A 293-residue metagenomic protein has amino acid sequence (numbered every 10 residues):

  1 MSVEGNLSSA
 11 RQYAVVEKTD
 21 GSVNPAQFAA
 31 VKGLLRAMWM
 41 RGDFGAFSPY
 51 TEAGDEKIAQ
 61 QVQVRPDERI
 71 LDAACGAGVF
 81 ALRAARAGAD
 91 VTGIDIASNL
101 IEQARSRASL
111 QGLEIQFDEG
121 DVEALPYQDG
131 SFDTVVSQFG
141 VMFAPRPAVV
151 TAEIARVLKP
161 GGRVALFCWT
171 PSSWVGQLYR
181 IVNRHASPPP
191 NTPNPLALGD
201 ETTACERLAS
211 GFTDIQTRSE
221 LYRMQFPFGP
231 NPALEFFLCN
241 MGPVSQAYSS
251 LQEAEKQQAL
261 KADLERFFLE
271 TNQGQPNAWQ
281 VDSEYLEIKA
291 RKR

Functional and structural regions predicted by a protein language model:
Y13-R65, V79, Q103, P243: Conserved class I S-adenosyl-L-methionine
R69-A124, T134, V149: Class I SAM-dependent methyltransferase SAM/SAH-binding core
A108, V182, F268: Conserved hydrophobic residues forming the short capping helix/wall of the S-adenosyl-L-methionine
D133-P147: A short SAM/SAH-binding and catalytic strip from SAM-dependent methyltransferases
A148, A155, K159-F228, V244 (+1 more regions): Conserved catalytic/acceptor-binding region of the Class I
A197-R293: Conserved Class I S-adenosyl-L-methionine
